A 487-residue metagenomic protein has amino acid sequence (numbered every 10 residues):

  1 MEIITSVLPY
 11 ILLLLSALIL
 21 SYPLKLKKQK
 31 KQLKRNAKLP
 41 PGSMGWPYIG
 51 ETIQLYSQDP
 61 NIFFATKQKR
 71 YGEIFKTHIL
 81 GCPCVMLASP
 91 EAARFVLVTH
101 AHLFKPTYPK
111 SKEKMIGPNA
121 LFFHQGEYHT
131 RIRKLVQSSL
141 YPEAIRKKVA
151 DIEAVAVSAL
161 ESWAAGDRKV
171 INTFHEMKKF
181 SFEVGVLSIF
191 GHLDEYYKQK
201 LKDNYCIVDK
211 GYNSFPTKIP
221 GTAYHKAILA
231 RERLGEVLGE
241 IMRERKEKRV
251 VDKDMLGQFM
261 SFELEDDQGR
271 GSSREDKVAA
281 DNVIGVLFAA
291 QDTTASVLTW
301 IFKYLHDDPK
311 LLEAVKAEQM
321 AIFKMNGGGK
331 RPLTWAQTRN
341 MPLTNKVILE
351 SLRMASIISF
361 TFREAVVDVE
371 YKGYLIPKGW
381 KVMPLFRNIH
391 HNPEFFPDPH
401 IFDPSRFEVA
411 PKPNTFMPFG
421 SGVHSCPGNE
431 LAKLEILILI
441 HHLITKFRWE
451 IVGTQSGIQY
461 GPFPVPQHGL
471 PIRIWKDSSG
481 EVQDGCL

Functional and structural regions predicted by a protein language model:
E2-A120, H124-R131, A150-E161, V367 (+1 more regions): N-terminal membrane-proximal hinge/A-helix region immediately C-terminal to the signal-anchor transmembrane segment
E2-V7, I11-I19, P40, A156 (+7 more regions): Cytochrome P450 proximal C-terminal region
N36-P40, L55-S57, Y141-K148, H225-L229 (+5 more regions): Conserved, non-catalytic sequence blocks in retroelement Pol enzymes and Pol-derived host proteins
G42-A65, P83, P109-L193, K198-E244 (+6 more regions): Cytochrome P450 catalytic-domain helical core, especially the substrate-recognition surface and oxygen-activation
T52-G72, E232-E236, E240, K330-Y374 (+2 more regions): Conserved cytochrome P450 K-helix E-x-x-R motif and the immediately C-terminal K′/meander segment
Y141-E143, R168, N172, L229-L298 (+2 more regions): Conserved cytochrome P450 catalytic core segment spanning the I/J/K helices
T293-L311, K316-E318, E430-K446: Cytochrome P450 catalytic-core helices
P384-A410: Conserved cytochrome P450 K-helix/beta-meander segment immediately N-terminal to the heme-binding cysteine loop
